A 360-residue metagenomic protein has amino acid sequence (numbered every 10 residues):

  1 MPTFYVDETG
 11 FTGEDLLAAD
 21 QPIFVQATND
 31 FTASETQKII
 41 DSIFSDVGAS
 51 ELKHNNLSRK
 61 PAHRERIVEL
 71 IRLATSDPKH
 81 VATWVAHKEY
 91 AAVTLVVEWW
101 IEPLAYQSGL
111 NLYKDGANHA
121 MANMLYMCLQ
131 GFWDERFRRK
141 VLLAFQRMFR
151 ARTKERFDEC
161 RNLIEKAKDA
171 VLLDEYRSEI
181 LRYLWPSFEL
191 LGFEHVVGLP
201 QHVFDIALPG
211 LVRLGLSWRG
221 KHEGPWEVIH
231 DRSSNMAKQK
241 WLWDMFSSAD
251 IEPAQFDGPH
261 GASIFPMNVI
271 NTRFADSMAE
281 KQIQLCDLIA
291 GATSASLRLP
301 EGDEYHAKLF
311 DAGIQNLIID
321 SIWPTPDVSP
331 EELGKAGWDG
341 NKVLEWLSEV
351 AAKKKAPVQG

Functional and structural regions predicted by a protein language model:
M1-G360: Phosphate-ester processing/binding pockets and catalytic centers
